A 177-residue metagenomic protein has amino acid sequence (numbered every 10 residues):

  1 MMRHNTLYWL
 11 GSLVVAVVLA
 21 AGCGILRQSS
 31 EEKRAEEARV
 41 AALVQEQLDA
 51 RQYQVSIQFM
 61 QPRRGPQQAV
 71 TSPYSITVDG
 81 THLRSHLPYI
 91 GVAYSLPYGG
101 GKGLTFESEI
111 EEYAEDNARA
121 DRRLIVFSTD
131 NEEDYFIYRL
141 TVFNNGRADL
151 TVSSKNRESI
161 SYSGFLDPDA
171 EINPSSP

Functional and structural regions predicted by a protein language model:
M2-V14: Bacterial N-terminal signal peptides that target proteins for export
L19-G22: C-terminal motif of bacterial Sec signal peptides marking the signal peptidase cleavage site
G24-R27: Bacterial signal peptide processing site
S30-E37, Y53, I57: Scaffold/interface architecture of coatomer-like assemblies
Q45-M60: A short, Trp-centered hydrophobic/proline-enriched beta-strand micro-motif
Q58-T71: N-terminal post-signal-peptidase region of extra-cytosolic proteins
V70-A120: Mid-length scaffold segments of soluble, non-membrane domains
S108-P177: Helix-rich interaction surfaces within compact, conserved domain-sized segments that mediate assembly or partner
